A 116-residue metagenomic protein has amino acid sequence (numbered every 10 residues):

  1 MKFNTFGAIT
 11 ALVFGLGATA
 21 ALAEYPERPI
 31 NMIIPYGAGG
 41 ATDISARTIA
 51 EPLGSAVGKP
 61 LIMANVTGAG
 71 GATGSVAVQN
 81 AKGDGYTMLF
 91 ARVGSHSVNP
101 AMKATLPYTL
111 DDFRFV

Functional and structural regions predicted by a protein language model:
M1-T5: Positively charged n-region of N-terminal signal peptides that target proteins for export
G7-G17: Bacterial N-terminal signal peptides
L22-F115: N-terminal (or domain-start) structured segment
